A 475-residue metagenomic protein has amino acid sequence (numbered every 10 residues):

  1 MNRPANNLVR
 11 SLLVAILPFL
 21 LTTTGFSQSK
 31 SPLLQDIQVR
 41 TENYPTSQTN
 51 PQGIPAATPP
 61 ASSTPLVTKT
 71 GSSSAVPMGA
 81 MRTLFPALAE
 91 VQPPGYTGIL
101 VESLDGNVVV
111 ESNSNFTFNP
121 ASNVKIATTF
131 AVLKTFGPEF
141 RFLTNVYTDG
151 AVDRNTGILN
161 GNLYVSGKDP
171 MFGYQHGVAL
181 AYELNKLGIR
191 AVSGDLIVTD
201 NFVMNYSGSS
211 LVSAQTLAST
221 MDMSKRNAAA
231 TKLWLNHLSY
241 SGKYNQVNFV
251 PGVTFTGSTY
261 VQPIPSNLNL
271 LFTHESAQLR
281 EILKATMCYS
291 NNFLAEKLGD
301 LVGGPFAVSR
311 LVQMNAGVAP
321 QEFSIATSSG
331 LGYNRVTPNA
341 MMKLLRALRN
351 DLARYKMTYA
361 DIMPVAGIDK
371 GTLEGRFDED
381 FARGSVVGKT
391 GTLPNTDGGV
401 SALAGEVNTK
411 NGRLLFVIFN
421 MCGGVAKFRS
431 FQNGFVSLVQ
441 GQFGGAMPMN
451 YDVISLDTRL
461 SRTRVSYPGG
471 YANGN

Functional and structural regions predicted by a protein language model:
N2-L13: Bacterial N-terminal signal peptides that target proteins for export
S11-T22: Bacterial N-terminal signal peptides
K30-D105, V109-T117, L180-L187: Beta-lactamase-like hydrolase cores
L88, V109-E111, V302-N475: Small-residue-rich helix-loop
G106, P120-P138, L196, T286 (+1 more regions): Active-site SXXK
K134-D149, Y355-A360: Short, well-structured active-site flanking segments
F142-N205, S209-S213: Active-site-adjacent, His/Asp/Glu-enriched structural segments that form or flank metal-binding and acid/base networks
A191-V192, F202, S209-I362: A small/polar active-site loop signature that marks catalytic segments
